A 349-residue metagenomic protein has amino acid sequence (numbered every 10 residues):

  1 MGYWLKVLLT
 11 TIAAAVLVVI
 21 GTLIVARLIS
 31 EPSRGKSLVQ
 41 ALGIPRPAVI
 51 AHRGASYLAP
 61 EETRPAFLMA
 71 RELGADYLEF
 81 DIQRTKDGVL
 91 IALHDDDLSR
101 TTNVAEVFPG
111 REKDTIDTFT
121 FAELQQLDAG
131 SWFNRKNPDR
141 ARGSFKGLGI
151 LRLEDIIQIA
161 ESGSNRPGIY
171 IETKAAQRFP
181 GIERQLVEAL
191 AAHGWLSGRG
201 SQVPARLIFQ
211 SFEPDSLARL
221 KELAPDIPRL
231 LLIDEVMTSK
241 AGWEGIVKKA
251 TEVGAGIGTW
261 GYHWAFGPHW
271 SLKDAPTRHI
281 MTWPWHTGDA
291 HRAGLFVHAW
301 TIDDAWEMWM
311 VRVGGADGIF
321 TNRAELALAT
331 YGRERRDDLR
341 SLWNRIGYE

Functional and structural regions predicted by a protein language model:
G2-E349: Phosphate-group recognition and catalysis centered on beta-loop-alpha active-site segments
